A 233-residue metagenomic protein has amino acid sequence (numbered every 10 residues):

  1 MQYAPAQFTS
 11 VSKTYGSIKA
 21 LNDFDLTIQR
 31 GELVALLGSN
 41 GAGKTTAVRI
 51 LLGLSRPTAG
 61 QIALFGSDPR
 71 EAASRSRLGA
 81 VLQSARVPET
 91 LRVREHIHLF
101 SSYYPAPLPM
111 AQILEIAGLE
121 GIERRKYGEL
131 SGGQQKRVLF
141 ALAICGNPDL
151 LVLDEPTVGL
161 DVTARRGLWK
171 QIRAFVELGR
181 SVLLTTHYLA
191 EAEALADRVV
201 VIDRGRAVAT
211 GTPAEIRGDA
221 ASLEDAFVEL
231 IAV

Functional and structural regions predicted by a protein language model:
G60-S74: Conserved ABC transporter NBD signature motif
H98, S102, P107-E123: Conserved ABC ATPase "signature" region
K126-L130: Conserved ABC ATPase signature
L151-E155: Catalytic Walker B motif of ABC-type/P-loop ATPase nucleotide-binding domains
T210-G211: ABC ATPase "signature
